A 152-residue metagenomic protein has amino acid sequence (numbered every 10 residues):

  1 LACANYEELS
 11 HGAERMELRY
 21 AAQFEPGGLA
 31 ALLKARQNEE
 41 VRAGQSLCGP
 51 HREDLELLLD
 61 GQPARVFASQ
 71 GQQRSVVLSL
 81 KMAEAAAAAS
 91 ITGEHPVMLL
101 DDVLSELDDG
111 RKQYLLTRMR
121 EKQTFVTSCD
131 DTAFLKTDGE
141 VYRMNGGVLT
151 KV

Functional and structural regions predicted by a protein language model:
L1-V97, E106-G110, Y114-T117, Q123 (+2 more regions): Conserved NTPase motor "head" modules and their coupling/switch loops across ABC/AAA+ ATPases, GTPases, and GHKL ATPases
D101-V103: Walker B catalytic acidic pair
Y142: Conserved catalytic/dimer-interface elements of ABC ATPase nucleotide-binding domains
